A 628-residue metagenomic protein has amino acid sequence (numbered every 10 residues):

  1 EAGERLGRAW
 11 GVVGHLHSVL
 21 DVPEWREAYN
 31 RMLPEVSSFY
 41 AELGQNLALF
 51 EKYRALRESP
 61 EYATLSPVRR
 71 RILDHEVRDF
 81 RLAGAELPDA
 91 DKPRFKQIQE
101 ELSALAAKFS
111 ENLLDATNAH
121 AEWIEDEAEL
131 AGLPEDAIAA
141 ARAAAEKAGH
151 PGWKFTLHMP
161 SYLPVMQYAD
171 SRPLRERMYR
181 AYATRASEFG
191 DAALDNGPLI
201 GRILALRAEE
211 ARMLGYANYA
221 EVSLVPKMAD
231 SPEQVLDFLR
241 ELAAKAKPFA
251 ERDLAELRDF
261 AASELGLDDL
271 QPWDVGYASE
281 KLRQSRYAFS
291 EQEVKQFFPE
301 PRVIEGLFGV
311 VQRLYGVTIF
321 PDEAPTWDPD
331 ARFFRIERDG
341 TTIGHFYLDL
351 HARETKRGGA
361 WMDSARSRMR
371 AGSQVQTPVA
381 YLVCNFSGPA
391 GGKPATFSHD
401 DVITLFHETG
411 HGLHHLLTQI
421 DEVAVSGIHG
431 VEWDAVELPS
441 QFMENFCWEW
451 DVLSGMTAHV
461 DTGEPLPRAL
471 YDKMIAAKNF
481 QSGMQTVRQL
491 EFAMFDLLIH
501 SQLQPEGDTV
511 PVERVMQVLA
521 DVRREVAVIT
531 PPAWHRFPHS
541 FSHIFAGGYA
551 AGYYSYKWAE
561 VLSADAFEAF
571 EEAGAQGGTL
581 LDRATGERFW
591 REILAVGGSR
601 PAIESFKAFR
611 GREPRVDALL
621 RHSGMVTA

Functional and structural regions predicted by a protein language model:
E1-T64, V487-I499, L503-R524, P531 (+1 more regions): C-terminal non-catalytic alpha-helical accessory regions
V12, S18-D230, F249, P329-R332 (+1 more regions): His/Asp/Glu-rich acidic catalytic environments and adjacent acidic regulatory segments
I72, E101-A104, E111, D115-T156 (+8 more regions): Active-site-proximal, well-structured secondary-structure segments within enzyme catalytic domains
A217, G410-A424: Catalytic Zn2+-binding segment of zinc metalloproteases
S387-F406: Short pre-active-site segment immediately N-terminal to the catalytic Zn-binding motif
D400-H415, S440: Active-site recognition of the HExxH zinc-binding catalytic motif
F406, G483-S501, E525, I529 (+3 more regions): C-terminal substrate/ligand-recognition segments
T579-T627: C-terminal amphipathic alpha-helical interaction region
